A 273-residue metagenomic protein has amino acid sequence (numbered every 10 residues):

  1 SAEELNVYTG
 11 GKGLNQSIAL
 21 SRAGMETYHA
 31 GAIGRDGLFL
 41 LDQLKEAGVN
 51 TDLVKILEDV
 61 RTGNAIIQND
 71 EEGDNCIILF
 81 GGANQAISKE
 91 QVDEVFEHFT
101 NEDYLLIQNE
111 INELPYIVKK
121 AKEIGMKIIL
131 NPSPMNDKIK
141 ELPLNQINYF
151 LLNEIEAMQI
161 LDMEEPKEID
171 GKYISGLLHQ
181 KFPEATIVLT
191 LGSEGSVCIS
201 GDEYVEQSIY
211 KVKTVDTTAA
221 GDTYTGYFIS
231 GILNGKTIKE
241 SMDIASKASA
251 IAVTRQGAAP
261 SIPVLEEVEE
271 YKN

Functional and structural regions predicted by a protein language model:
S1-N64, E266, E270-K272: Substrate-binding N-lobe of the ribokinase-like
G11, N15, R35, F39 (+7 more regions): Conserved active-site and cofactor/substrate-binding residues in soluble primary-metabolism enzymes
L14, K89, P115, G226 (+2 more regions): Residues forming the Rossmann-fold NAD(P)(H) cofactor-binding site
Q16, Q108-E110, A259: Glutamine-centric residue-chemistry signal
S21, K122, L233: Gly/Ala-rich phosphate-binding loop of Rossmann-like dinucleotide-binding domains, activating on the conserved
D42-I56, Q68-V205: Ribokinase/PfkB-type carbohydrate-kinase core domain
D137, E168-N273: Conserved phosphate-binding/catalytic region of the ribokinase-like
